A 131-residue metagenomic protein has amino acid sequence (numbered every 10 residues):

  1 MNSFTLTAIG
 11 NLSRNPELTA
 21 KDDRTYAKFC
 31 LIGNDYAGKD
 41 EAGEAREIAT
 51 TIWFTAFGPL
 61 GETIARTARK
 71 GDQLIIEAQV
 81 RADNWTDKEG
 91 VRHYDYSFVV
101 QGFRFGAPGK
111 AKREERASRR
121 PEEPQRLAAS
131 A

Functional and structural regions predicted by a protein language model:
M1-T5, P16-D23, K39-R46, E62 (+2 more regions): Acidic, gly/ser/pro-rich intrinsically disordered tails
T5-L12, L31, K70-A82, V100-F103: OB-fold and OB-like beta-barrel modules that bind single-stranded nucleic acids
L12-P16, G33-A37, G58-L60, N84: Short, well-ordered turn and helix-capping elements at secondary-structure junctions
D22-F54: OB-fold (S1/OB) nucleic-acid-binding surfaces
R24-Y26, A49, V91-V100: Short edge beta-strand segments in beta-sheet-rich domains
D35, L60, V80, G102-R104 (+1 more regions): Short, flexible active-site-adjacent loop segments at beta-strand->alpha-helix junctions, enriched in small/polar
F57-H93: Beta-rich strand-turn-strand
